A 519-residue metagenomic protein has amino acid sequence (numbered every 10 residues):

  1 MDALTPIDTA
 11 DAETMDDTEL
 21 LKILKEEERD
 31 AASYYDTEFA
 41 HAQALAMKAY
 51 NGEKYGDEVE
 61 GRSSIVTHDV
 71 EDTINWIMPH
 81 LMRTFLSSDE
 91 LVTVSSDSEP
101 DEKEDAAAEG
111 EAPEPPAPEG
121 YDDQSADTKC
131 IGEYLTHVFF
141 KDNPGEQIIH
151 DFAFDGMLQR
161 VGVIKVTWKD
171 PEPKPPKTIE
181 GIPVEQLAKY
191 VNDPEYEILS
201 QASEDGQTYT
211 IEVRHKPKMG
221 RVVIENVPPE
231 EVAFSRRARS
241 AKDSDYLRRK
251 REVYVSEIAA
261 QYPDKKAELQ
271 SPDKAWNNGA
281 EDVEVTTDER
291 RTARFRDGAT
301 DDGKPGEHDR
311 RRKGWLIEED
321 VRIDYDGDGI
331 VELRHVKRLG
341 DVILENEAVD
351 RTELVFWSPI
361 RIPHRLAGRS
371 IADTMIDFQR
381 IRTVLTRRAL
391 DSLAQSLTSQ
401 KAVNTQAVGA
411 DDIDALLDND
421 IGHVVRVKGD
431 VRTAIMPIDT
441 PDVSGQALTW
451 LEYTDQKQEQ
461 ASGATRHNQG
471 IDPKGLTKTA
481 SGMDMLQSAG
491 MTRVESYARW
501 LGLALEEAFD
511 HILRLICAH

Functional and structural regions predicted by a protein language model:
M1-L339, V443-Q446, W450-Y453: Extended, helix-rich architectural segments
A10-Y50, D373-A407, D411-D414: N-terminal "assembly arms/tails" that initiate or stabilize quaternary assembly in self-assembling proteins
N75-T136, L333-A367, A372, T386 (+1 more regions): Long amphipathic alpha-helical segments
F139-N143, R160-V161, K165-E172, E257 (+5 more regions): A generic secondary-structure signal for well-formed alpha-helical elements
S240, D264, V355-I362, F378: Small/polar, repeat-rich beta-turn/loop motifs that tile beta-strand-dominated architectures
G327, S370, T374-M375: Non-catalytic interaction/targeting regions
